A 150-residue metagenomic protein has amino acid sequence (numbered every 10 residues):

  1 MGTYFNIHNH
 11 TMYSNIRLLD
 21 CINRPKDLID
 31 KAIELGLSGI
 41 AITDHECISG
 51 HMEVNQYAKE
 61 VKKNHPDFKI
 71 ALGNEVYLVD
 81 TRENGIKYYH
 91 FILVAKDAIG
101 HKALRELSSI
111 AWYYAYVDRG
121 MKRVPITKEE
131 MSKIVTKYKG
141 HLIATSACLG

Functional and structural regions predicted by a protein language model:
M1-G150: Phosphodiester-processing cores and adjacent nucleic acid-binding clamps
